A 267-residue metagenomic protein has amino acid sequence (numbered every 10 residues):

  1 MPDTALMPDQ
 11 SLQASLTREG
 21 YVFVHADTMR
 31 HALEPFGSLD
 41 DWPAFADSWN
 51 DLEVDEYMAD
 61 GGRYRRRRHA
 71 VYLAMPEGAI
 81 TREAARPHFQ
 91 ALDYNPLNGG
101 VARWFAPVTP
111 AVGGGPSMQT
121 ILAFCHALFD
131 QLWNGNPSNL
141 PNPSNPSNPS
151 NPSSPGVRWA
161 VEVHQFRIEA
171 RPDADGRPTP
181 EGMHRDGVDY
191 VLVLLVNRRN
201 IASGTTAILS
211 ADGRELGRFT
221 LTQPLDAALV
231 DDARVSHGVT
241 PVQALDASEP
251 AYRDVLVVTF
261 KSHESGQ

Functional and structural regions predicted by a protein language model:
M1-Y94: N-terminal auxiliary "cap/dimerization" subdomain that precedes the catalytic jelly-roll/cupin core of mononuclear
G20, M183-H184, S236: Glycine-centered small-residue hotspots that permit tight backbone geometry or close packing
T28, A70, P76, Q165-A170 (+4 more regions): Short, flexible loop/turn elements at secondary-structure junctions
G37, G113-T120, P155, M183-H184 (+2 more regions): Short, contiguous, pocket-lining structural segments that sit at or immediately flank catalytic/ligand-binding sites
P76-L140, N151-R158: Signature of the catalytic double-stranded beta-helix
S144-S150: Conserved positions within tandem-repeat grammars
P155-Q223: Catalytic core of non-heme Fe(II) oxygenases with the double-stranded beta-helix
G204-Q267: Catalytic core of Fe(II)/2-oxoglutarate
